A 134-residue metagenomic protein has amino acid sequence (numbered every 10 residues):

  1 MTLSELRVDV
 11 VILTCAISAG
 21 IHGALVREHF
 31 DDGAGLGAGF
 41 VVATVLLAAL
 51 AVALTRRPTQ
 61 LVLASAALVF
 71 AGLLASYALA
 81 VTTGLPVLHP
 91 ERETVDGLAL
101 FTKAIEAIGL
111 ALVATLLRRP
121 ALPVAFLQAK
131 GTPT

Functional and structural regions predicted by a protein language model:
M1-T134: Membrane-interface extramembranous regions
